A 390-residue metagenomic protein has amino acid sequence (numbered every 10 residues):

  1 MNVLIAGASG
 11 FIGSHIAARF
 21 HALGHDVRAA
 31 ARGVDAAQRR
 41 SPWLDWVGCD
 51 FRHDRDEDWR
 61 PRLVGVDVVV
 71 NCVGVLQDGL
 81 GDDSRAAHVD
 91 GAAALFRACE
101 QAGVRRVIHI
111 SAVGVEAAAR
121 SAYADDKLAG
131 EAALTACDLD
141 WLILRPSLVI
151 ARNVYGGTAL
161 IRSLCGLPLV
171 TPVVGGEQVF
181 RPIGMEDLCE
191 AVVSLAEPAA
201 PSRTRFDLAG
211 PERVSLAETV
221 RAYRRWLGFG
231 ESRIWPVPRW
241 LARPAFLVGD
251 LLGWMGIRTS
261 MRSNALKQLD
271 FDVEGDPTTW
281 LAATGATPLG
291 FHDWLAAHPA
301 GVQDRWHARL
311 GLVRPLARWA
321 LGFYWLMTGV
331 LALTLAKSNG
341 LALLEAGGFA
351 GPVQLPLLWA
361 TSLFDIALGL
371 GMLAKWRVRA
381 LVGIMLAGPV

Functional and structural regions predicted by a protein language model:
V3-L23: N-terminal Rossmann NAD(P)H-binding glycine-rich loop of SDR-like oxidoreductase domains
A30-D35, F51-H53: N-terminal Rossmann-fold cofactor-binding loop
L44-A94, A98, V113-A117: NAD(P)H-binding glycine-rich loop region in Rossmannoid oxidoreductase-like domains and their noncatalytic homologs
V75-L76, A86-A151: Conserved Rossmann-fold NAD(P)-dependent oxidoreductase catalytic core, especially the SDR/UDP-sugar
A94, G156-G157, G175-A196, R203-D207 (+1 more regions): Substrate-positioning beta->alpha
I161-V174: A short C-terminal helix-loop "cap" of Rossmann-like NAD(P)-dependent dehydrogenase/epimerase domains
L195-M261, G275-R314: Mid/C-terminal beta-alpha module of Rossmann-like enzyme folds, strongest in SDR-family dehydrogenases/epimerases
T278-V390: Membrane-interface extramembranous regions
